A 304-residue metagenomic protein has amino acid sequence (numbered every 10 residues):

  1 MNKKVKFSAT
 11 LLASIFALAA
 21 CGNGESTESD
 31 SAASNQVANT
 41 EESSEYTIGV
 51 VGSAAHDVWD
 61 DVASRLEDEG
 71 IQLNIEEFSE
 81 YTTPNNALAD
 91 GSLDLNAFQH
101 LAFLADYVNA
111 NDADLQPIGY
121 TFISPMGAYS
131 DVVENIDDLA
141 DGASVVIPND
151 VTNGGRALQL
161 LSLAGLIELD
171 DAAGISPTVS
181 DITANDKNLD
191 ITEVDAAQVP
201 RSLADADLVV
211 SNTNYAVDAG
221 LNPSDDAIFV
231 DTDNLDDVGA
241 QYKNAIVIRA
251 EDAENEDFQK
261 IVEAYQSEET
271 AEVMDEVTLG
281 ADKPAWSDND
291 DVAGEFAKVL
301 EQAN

Functional and structural regions predicted by a protein language model:
F16-A20: C-terminal motif of bacterial Sec signal peptides marking the signal peptidase cleavage site
C21-S44: Short, low-complexity, disordered segments immediately C-terminal to signal peptides in bacterial exported proteins
E41-S53, I71-E77, S144-V145: Short, well-ordered beta-strand elements
S43-Y46, A54-V58, D68, A206-L208 (+1 more regions): An extracytoplasmic/periplasmic, membrane-proximal ligand-sensing/linker region
I75-N86, G174-R201: Short helix-initiation/N-cap motifs at beta->coil->alpha
D106-I118, V133, D205, V210 (+1 more regions): Ligand-binding "clamshell"
I118-I167: A conserved helix-loop-strand patch within extracytoplasmic ligand-binding domains of the periplasmic binding
P125-I136, Q241-N255, K260: A bilobed periplasmic-binding-protein/Venus flytrap-type ligand-binding module shared by bacterial periplasmic
